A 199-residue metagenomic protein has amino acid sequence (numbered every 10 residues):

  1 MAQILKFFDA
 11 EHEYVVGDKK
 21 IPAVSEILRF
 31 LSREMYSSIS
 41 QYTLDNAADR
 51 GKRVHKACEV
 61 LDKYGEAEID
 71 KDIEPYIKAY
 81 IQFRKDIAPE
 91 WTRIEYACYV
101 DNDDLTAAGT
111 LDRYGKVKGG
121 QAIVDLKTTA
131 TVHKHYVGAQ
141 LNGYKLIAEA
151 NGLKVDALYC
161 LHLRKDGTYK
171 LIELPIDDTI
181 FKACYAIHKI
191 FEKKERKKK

Functional and structural regions predicted by a protein language model:
M1-A57, K199: Charged, glycine-rich intrinsically disordered N-terminal tails and low-complexity linkers that flank
E13-Y14, Y80, Y144: Aromatic side chains
Y42-I123, T131-Y136, N151-K154, Y169-L171 (+1 more regions): Catalytic cores of nuclease domains that cleave nucleic-acid phosphodiester backbones
H135-H162: Metal-dependent nuclease catalytic cores in nucleic-acid-processing enzymes, especially RNase H-like/related
R164-G167: Short edge-strand/loop segments of extracellular domains
